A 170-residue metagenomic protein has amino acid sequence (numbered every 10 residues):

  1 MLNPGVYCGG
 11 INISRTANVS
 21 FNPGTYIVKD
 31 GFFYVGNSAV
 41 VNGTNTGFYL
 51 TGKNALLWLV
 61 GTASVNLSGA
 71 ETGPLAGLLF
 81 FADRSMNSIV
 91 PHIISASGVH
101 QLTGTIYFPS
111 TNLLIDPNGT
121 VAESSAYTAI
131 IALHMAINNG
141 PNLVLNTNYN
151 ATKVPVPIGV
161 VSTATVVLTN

Functional and structural regions predicted by a protein language model:
M1-V144: Long, polar low-complexity repeats
N146-N170: Protruding loop/beta-arch "assembly-hinge" segments enriched in small, turn-prone residues
